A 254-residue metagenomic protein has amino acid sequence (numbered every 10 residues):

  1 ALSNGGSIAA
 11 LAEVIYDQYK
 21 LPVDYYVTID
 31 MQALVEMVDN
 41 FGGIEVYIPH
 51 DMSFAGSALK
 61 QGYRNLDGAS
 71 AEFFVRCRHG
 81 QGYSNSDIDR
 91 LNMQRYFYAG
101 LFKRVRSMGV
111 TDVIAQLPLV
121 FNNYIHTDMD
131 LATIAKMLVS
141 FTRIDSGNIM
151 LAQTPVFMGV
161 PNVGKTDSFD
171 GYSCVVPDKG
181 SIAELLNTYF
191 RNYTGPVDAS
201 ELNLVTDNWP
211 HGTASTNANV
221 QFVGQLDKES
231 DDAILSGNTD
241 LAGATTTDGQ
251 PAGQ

Functional and structural regions predicted by a protein language model:
A1-K60, D128-D130: Amphipathic, coiled-coil-like alpha-helical scaffolding segments used for oligomerization/assembly
G5, I88-N92, S107, T111 (+2 more regions): Generic detection of long, well-ordered alpha-helical segments
G6-I15, N65-F73, S86-L91, L117 (+2 more regions): Noncatalytic linker/hinge segments flanking ATPase motor cores
G6-V14, Q18-L21, A33-E36, N40 (+6 more regions): Extracytoplasmic/secreted proteins, especially bacterial periplasmic and envelope-associated proteins
Y25-T28, F73-F74, L151-Q153: Structural recognition of the beta-strand scaffold that forms the well-ordered cores of secreted hydrolase catalytic
I29, L117-V120, S140, V156-F157: Short acidic/histidine-centered micro-motifs embedded in hydrophobic/aromatic stretches that mark compact functional
A33-V120, I125: Flexible, polar/acidic helix-loop-strand segments at domain edges
D128-Q254: C-terminal solvent-exposed extensions
